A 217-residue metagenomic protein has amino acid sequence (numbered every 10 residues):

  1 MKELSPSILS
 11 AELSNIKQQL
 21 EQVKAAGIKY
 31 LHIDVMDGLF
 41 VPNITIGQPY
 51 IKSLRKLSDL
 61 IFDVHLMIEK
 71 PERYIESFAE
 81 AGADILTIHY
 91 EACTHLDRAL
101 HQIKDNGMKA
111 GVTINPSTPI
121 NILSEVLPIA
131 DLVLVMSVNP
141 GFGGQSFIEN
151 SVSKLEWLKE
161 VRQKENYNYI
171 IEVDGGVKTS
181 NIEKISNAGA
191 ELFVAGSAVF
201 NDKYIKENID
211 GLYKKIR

Functional and structural regions predicted by a protein language model:
M1-T87, E91-H95, Q102, A110 (+7 more regions): Conserved N-terminal beta1-alpha1 strand-loop-helix module at the mouth
H32, E172-V173: Generic enzyme active-site microenvironment
A83-E91, S186-A195: Short, electropositive alpha-helical surface patch
E91-C93, N115-S117, V138-F142, S197-F200: Short, acidic/turn-prone active-site loops that include or flank metal/cofactor- and phosphate-binding residues
N106: Residue microenvironments linked to proteolytic maturation and disulfide-stabilized extracellular modules
N168-I170: Short acidic capping loops at alpha-helix termini that bridge into adjacent secondary structure
V173-G176, V194-A198: Glycine-rich beta-strand-to-loop/alpha-helix junction loops that act as flexible
G176-A188: Acidic, divalent-metal-coordinating active-site segment for phosphoryl/phosphodiester hydrolysis, typified by short
